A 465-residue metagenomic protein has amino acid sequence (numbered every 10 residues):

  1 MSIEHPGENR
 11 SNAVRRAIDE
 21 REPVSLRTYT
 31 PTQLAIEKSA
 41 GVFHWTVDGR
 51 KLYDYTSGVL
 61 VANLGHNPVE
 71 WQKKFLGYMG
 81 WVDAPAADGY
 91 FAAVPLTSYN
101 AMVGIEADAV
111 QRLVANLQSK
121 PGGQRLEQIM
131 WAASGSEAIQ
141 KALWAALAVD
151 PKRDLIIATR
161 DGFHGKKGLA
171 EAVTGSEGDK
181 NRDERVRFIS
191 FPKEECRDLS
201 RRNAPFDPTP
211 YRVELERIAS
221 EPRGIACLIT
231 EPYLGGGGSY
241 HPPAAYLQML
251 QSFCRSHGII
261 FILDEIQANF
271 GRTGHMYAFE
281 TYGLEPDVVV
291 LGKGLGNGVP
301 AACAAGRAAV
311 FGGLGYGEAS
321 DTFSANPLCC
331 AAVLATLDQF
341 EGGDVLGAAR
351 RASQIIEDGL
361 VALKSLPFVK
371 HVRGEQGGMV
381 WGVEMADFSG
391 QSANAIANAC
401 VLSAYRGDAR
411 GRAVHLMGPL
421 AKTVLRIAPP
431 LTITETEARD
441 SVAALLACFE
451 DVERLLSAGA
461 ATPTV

Functional and structural regions predicted by a protein language model:
S2-V465: Conserved N-terminal phosphate-binding loop of PLP-dependent enzymes in the Aspartate aminotransferase
